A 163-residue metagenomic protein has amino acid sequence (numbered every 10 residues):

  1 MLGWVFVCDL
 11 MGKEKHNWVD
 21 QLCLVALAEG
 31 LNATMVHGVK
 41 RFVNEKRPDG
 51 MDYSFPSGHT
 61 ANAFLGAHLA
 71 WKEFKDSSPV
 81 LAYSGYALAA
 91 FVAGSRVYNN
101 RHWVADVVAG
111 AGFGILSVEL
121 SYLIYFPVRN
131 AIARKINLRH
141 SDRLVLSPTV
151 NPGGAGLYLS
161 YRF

Functional and structural regions predicted by a protein language model:
M1-D9: Hydrophobic alpha-helical transmembrane segments
L10-H16, K72-S77: Juxtamembrane helix-break-helix junctions at the cytosolic face of small multi-pass alpha-helical membrane proteins
M11-L31: Interfacial segments of alpha-helical transmembrane regions
N32-F163: Replace "edges of transmembrane helices
